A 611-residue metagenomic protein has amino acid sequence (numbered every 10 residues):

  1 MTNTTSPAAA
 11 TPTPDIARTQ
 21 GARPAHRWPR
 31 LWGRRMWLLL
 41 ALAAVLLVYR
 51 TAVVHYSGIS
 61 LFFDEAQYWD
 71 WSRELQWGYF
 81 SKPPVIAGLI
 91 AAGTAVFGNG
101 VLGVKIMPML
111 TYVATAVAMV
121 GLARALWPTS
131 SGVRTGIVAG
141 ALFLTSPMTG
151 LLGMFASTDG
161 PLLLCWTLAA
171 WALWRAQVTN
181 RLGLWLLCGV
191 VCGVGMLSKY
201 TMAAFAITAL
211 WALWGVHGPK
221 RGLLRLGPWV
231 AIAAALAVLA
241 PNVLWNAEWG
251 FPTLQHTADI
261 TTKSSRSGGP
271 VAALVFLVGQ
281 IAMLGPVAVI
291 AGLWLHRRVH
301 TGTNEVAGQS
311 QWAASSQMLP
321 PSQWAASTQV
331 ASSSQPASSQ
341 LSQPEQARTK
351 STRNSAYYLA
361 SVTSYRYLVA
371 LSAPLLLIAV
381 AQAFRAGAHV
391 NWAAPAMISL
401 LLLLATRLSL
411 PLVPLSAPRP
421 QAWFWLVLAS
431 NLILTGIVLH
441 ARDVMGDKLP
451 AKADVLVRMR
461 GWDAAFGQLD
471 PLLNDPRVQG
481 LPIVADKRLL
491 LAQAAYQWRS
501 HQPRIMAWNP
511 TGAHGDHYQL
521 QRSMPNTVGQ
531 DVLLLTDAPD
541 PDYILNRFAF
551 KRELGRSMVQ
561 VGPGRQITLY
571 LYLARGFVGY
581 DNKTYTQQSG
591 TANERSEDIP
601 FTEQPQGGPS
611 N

Functional and structural regions predicted by a protein language model:
W28, M119-T145, L164, G308 (+3 more regions): Transmembrane-helix signature of polytopic, membrane-embedded enzymes that assemble or transfer cell-envelope glycans
L46, G136-P147, C192, M196 (+1 more regions): Short helix- or helix-capping micro-motifs that position conserved polar/aromatic residues at function-defining sites
G58, V390, S416-Q479, K487-R504 (+3 more regions): Membrane-proximal, lumen/periplasm-facing interface regions of secretory-pathway glyco- and lipid-modifying enzymes
I106-T129, L168: Transmembrane-helix motifs of polytopic, lipid-linked glycan transferases
R124, T129, A169-W185, S315: Membrane-interface transmembrane helices that cradle and orient dolichyl/undecaprenyl
A139-G140, A172, L184-K199, A234-A237 (+1 more regions): Membrane-interface alpha helices of multi-pass inner-membrane proteins
M148-L162: Short acidic/glycine- and proline-prone juxtamembrane loop motifs at membrane-interface regions of multi-pass membrane
A206-V306, Y358-S361, Y365-A386: Transmembrane-lumen/periplasm boundary regions of multi-pass, lipid-linked membrane glycan transferases
